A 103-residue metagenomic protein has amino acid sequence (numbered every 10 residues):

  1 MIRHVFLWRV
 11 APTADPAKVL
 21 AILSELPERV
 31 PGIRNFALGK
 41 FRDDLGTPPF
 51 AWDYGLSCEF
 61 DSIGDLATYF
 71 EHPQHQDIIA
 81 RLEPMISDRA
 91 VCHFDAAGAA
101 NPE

Functional and structural regions predicted by a protein language model:
M1-D53, D61-E71, F94-E103: Short S/T/G/P-rich N-terminal loop/turn motif that feeds into the first structured element of a domain
I22, R81, M85: Residues that form generic nucleotide/phosphate-binding pockets
F70, I79-L82: Short, flexible helix/strand-to-coil boundary loops that buttress conserved ligand/catalytic motifs in alpha/beta
P73-H75: N-terminal soluble domains immediately following signal/targeting peptides that reside in extracytoplasmic
S87-R89: Interfacial aromatic-anchored transmembrane helix boundaries in multi-pass membrane proteins
